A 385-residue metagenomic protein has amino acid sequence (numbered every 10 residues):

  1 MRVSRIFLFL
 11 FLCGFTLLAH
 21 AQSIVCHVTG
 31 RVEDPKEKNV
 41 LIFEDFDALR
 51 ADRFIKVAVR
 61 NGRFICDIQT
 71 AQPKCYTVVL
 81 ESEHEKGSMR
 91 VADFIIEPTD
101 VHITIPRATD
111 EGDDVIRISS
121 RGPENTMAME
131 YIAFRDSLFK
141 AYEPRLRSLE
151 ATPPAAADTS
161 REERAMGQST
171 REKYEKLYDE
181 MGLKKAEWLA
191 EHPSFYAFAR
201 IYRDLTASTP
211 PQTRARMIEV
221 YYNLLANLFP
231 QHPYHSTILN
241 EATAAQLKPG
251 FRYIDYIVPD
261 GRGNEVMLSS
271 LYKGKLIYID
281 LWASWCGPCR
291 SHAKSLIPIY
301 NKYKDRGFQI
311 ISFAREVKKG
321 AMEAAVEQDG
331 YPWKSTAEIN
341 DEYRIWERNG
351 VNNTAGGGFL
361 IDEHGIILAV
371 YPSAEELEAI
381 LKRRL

Functional and structural regions predicted by a protein language model:
M1-G30: Bacterial Sec-dependent N-terminal signal peptides
Q22-K173: A non-transmembrane, solvent-exposed segment enriched in polar/low-complexity residues
H192-A207, S236: Amphipathic alpha-helical repeat scaffolds of TPR domains
R214-L224, I254-V258: Alpha-helical repeat scaffolds
Y234-S270, W333, A379-R383: N-terminal "domain-start" segment that seeds a small globular fold
L276, L281-P298: Conserved redox-active cysteine motifs that mediate thiol-disulfide chemistry, especially di-cysteine Cys-X(1-2)-Cys
R290-G330, N340-R348: Structural microenvironment flanking redox-active thiols in thiol-disulfide oxidoreductases
Y331, E338-R383: Thiol/disulfide oxidoreductase modules built on the thioredoxin-like
